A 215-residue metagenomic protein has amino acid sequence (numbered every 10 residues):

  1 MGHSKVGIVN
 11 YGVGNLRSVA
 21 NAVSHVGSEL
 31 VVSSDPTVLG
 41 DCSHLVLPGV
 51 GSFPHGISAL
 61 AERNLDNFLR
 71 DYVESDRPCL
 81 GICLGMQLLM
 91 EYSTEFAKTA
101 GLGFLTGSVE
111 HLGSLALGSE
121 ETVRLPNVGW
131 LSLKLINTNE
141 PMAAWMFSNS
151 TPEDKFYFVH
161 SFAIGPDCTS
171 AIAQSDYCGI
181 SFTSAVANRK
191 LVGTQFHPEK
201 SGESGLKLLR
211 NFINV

Functional and structural regions predicted by a protein language model:
G2-G7: Extreme N-terminal starter segment of soluble prokaryotic enzymes
E29, H44, P78-L80, K155: Structural signature of beta-strand start/N-cap positions in the alpha/beta core of ABC transporter nucleotide-binding
L30-D41: Short acidic low-complexity segments
L39-G49: Short acidic/histidine-rich motifs immediately flanking catalytic phosphotransfer sites in two-component signaling
G51-V128: Cysteine-nucleophile active-site neighborhood
S93-Y177: Pocket-forming structural segment of enzyme catalytic cores
I180-N188: Short, surface-exposed beta-strand/loop micro-motifs that present aromatic residues
T194-V215: Acyltransferase
